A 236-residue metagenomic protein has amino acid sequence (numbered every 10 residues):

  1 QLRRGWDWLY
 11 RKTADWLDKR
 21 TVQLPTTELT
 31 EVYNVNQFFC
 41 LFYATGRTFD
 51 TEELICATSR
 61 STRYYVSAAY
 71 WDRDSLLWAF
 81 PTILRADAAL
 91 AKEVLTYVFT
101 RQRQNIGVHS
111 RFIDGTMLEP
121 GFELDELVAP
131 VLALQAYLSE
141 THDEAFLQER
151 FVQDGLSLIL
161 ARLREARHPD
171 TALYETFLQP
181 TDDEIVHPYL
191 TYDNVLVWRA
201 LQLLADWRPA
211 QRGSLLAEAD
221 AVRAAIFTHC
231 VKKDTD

Functional and structural regions predicted by a protein language model:
Q1-A68: Acidic/polar, glycine-enriched structural segments that form the non-catalytic walls/loops of the carbohydrate-binding
L2-W8, K12, E28-N36, A86-R101 (+3 more regions): Extended, well-ordered alpha-helical scaffold segments
Q23, P81-R85, G213: Generic amphipathic alpha-helical segments used as scaffolds and interaction surfaces in large, multi-domain proteins
Y43-Y65, Q102-L118, R164-V186, F227-D236: Glycine- and aromatic-rich loop/turn segments at beta-sheet edges
Y65-P169, T191-N194: Aromatic-rich carbohydrate-recognition surfaces in CAZymes
T171-Q179, V186-L190, L196-D236: Catalytic cores of carbohydrate-active enzymes
